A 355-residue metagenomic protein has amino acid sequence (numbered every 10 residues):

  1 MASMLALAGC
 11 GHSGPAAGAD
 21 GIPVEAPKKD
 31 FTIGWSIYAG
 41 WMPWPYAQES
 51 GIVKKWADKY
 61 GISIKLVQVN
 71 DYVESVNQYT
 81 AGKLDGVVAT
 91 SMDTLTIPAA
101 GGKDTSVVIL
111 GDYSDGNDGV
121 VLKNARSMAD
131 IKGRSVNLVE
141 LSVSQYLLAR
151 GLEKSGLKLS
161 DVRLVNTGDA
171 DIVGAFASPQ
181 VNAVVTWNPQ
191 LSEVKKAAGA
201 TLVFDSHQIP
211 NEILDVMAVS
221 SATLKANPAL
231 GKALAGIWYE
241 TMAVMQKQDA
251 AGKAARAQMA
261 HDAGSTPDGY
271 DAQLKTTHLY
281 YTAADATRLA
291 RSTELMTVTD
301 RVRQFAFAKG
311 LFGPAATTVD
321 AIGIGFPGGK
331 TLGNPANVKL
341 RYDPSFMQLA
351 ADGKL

Functional and structural regions predicted by a protein language model:
M1-A2: Sec-dependent N-terminal signal peptides
L5-G9: C-terminal motif of bacterial Sec signal peptides marking the signal peptidase cleavage site
G14-N166, N182-N188, N211, G353-L355: Short, glycine-/small- and polar/acidic-enriched structural segments that line small-molecule recognition paths
W41, P45, V76, T80 (+12 more regions): Extracytoplasmic/secreted envelope proteins and their assembly/folding machinery, especially bacterial periplasmic
A57, K83, V88-S91, P98-G101 (+8 more regions): Sec/Tat-exported extracytoplasmic proteins
A170-P267: Pocket-lining segment of extracytoplasmic ligand-binding domains
A226-A315: Secondary-structure end/capping motifs
V302-L355: Conserved C-terminal helix/tail region of periplasmic/extracytoplasmic solute-binding proteins
